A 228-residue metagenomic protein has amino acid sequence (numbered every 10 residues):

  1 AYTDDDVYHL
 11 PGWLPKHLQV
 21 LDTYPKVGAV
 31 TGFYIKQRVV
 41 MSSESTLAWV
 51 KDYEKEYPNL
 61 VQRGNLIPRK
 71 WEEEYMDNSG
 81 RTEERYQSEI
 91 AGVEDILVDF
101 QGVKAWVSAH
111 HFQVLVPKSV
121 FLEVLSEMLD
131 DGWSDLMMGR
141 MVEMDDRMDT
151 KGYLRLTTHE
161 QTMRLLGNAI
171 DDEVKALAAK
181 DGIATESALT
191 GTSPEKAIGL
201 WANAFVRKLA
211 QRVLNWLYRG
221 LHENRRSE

Functional and structural regions predicted by a protein language model:
A1-Y8: Short beta-strand-to-loop acidic/aromatic patch adjacent to the donor-nucleotide binding site
Y2, K16-H17, M144: Short, hydrophobic/aromatic alpha-helical segments in well-folded domains
T3, T23, D77-R81: Solvent-exposed, charged interface segments at domain starts and junctions
V7, Y34-Q37, Q161-T162: Short beta-alpha junction loops
Y8-W13, L136-R140: Short, glycine/acidic-rich beta->alpha junctions
G12-E74: Conserved donor NDP-sugar-binding/catalytic core segment of glycosyltransferases
M76-E228: C-terminal catalytic/acceptor-binding lobe
